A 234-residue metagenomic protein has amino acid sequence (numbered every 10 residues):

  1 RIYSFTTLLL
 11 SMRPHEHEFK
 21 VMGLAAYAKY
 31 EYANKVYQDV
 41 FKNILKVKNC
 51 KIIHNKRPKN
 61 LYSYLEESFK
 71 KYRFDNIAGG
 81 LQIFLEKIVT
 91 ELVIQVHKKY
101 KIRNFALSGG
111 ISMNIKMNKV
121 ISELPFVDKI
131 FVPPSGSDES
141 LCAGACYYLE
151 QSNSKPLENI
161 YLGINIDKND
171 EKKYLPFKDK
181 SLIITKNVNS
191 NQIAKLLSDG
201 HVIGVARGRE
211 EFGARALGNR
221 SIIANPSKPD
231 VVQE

Functional and structural regions predicted by a protein language model:
R1-N55, N60, I94, R103-N104 (+2 more regions): Flexible beta->alpha loop and helix N-cap segments adjacent to enzyme active/binding sites
K59-G80: Gly-rich Lys/Arg/Thr-decorated short loops/hinges at beta-loop-alpha junctions or inter-strand turns that position
K70, A78, Q82-L85, L182 (+1 more regions): Generic alpha-helical structural element
G79-F105: Phosphate/ATP-binding catalytic cores across multiple sugar-kinase/actin-like superfamilies, primarily ASKHA
S108: Generic enzyme active-site microenvironment
